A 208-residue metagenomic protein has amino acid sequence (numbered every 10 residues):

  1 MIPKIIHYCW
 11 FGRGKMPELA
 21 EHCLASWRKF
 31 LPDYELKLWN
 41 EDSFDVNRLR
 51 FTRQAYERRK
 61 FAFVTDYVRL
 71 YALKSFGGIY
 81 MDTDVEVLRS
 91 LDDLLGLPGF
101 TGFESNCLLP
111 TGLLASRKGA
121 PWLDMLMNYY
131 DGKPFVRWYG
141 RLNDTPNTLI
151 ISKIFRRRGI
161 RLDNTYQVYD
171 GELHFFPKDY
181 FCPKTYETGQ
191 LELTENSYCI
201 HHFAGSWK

Functional and structural regions predicted by a protein language model:
M1-T65, M81-K208: Glycosyltransferase-associated regions of secretory-pathway enzymes, highlighting luminal stem/catalytic domains
D66-G78: Small-residue hinge/turn detector
